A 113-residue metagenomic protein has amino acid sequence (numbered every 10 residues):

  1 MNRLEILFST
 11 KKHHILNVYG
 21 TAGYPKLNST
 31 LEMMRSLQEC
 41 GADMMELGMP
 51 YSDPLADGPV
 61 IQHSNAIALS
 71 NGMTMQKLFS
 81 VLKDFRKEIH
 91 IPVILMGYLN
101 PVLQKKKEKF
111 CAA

Functional and structural regions predicted by a protein language model:
M1-N17, V81-K87: N-terminal amphipathic alpha-helix/helix-capping segment at the start of soluble metabolic enzymes
V18, L37, M45-G48: Conserved, mostly hydrophobic/aromatic
V18-P25, Y98-P101: Conserved strand-turn element in the central/C-terminal portion of the radical SAM core barrel that lines
G23-K26, P50-P54: Short active-site-proximal "capping" loops at secondary-structure junctions
L27-L37, E108-F110: Catalytic cores of alpha/beta
T30-M34, D57-S64: Glycine-rich loop at the start of a catalytic domain that most often binds anionic cofactors/ligands
M44, M49, Q62-A113: Active-site beta->alpha loop and helix N-cap motifs at the rims of alpha/beta catalytic domains
